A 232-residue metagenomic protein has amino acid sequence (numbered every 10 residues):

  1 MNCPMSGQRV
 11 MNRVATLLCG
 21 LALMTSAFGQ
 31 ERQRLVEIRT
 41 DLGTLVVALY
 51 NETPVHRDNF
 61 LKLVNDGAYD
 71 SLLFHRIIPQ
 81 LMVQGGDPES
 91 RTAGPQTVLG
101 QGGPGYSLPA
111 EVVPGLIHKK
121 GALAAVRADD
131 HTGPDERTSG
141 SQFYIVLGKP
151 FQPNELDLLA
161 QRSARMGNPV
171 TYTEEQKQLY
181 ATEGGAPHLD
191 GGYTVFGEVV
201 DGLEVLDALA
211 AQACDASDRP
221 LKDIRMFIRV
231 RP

Functional and structural regions predicted by a protein language model:
C3-L17: Bacterial N-terminal signal peptides that target proteins for export
A15-T25: Bacterial N-terminal signal peptides
A27-P232: Cyclophilin-like peptidyl-prolyl cis-trans isomerases
